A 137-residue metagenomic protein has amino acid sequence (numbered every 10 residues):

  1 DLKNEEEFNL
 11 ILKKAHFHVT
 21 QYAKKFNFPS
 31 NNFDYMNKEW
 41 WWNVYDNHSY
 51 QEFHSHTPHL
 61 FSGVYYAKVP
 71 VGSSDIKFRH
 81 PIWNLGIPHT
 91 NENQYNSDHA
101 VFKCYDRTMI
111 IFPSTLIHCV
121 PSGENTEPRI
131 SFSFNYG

Functional and structural regions predicted by a protein language model:
D1-N32, W41, Y50: Non-heme Fe(II)/2-oxoglutarate
N4, F8, H56, K103 (+1 more regions): Aromatic-acidic/polar surface patches that form glycan- and anion
N32-D34, S55-H59, E124-P128: A generic structural micro-feature
N37, S97, E127-S131: Short edge beta-strand segments in beta-sheet-rich domains
E39-I111, P121: Catalytic core of non-heme Fe(II) oxygenases with the double-stranded beta-helix
S62-Y65, T126-G137: A short hydrophobic beta-strand segment most commonly corresponding to one strand of the jelly-roll/cupin
